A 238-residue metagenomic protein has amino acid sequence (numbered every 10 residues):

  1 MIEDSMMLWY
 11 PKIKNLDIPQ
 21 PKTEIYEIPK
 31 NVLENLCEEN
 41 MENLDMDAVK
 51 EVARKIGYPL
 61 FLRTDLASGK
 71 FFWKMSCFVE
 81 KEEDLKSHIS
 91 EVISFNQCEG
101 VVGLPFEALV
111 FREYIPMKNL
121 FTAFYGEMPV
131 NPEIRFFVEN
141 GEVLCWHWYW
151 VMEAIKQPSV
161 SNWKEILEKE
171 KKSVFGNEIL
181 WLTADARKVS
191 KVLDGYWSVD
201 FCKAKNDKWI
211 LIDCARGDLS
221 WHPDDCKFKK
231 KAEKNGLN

Functional and structural regions predicted by a protein language model:
M1-P132, N140, H147, M152-A154 (+1 more regions): Active-site nucleotide/adenylate-binding loops and adjacent lid/helix of ATP-dependent enzymes
E24-I28, W197-K203: Acidic carboxylate-rich catalytic motifs and surrounding loops in phosphoryl-/glycosyl-chemistry enzymes
L62, V199, I212: Active-site flanking residues adjacent to catalytic metal/cofactor-binding acidic residues
A108, D194-W197: PAS/PAS-like sensory domains
E133-F137, D200: Short, surface-exposed charged micro-motifs
V138-E142, A204-D207: Short acidic-glycine loop/turn motifs at beta-strand connectors
S173, N177-L180, K191-D194, K203-N238: C-terminal active-site "lid" helix and adjoining low-complexity regulatory extension at the edge of ATP-using catalytic
A186-K188, Y196: A conserved acidic, glycine/proline-rich C-terminal tail/linker
